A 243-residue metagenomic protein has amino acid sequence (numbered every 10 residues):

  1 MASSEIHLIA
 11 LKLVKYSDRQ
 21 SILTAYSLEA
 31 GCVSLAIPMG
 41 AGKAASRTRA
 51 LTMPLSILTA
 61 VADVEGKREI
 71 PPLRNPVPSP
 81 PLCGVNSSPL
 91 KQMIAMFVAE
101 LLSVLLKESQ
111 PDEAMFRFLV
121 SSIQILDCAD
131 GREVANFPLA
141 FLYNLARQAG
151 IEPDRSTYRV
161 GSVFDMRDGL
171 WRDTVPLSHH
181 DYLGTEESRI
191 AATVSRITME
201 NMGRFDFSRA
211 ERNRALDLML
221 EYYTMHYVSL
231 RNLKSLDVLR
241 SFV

Functional and structural regions predicted by a protein language model:
M1-I22, Y26-V243: Non-catalytic alpha-helical scaffolds and adjoining flexible linkers that form interface surfaces for assembly
